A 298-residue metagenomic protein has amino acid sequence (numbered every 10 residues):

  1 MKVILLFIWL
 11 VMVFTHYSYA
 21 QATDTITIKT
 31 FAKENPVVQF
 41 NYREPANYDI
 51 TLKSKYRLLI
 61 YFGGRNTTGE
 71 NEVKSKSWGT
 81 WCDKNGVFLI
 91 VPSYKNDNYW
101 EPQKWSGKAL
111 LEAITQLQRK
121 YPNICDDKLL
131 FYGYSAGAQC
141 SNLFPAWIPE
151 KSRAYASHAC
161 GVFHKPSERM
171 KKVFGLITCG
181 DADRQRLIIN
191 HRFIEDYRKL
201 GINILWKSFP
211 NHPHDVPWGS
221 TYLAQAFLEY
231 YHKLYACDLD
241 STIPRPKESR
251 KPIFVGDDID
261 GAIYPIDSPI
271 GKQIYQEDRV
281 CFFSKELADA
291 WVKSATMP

Functional and structural regions predicted by a protein language model:
M1-A22: Bacterial Sec-dependent N-terminal signal peptides
S18-R57, W105, Y132-N142, P269-G271 (+2 more regions): A domain-start/cap signature at the N-terminus of enzymes
A46-K55, W100-A136, A146-P149: Gly/Ser-rich "nucleophile elbow"/oxyanion-hole loop immediately N-terminal to the catalytic nucleophile in hydrolases
Y48-E101, R184-L187: Short substrate-entry loop that stabilizes the transition state in hydrolases
I50, R153-L228: The feature captures the conserved acid-bearing segment of alpha/beta-hydrolase catalytic domains
S54-L58, K84-I90, C125-L130, I148-A154 (+2 more regions): Loop/turn elements at helix/coil->beta-strand transitions in domains of secreted/extracellular proteins
Y61-N66, Q118, Y134, S141 (+5 more regions): Cell-envelope and extracellular/periplasmic
L200-I202, P210-P298: Alpha/beta-hydrolase-fold serine-hydrolase catalytic core, especially in secreted/extracellular enzymes
